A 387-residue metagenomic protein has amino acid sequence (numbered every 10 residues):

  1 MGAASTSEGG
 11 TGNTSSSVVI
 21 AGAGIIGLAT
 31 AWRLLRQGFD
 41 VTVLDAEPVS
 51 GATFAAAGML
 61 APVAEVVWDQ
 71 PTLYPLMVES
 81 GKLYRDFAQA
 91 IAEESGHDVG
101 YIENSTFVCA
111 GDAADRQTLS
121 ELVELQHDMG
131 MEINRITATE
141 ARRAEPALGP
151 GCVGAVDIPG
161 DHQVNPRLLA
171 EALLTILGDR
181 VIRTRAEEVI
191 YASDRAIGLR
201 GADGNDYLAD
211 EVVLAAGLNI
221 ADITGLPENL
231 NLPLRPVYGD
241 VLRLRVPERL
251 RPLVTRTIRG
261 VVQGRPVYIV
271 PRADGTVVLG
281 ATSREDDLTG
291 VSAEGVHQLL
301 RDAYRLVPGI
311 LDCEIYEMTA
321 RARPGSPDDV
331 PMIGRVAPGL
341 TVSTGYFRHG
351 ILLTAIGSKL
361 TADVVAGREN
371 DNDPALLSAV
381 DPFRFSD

Functional and structural regions predicted by a protein language model:
M1-V18, R36: Extreme N-terminal leader/targeting segments of oxidoreductases
S16-T42: N-terminal Rossmann-like FAD-binding beta1-loop-alpha1 element of flavoenzymes
V19-A21, Y207-N219, S358: Short hydrophobic core segments
W32-Q37, A46, M59, H97-Y101 (+1 more regions): Active-site substrate-recognition segment that forms the wall of the catalytic cavity or substrate channel
M59-A144, Y304: Dinucleotide-binding Rossmann-like beta1-alpha1 core, especially the glycine-rich loop that anchors the ADP
P75-V78, C109-T118, V156-A172, G290-G295: Short beta-strand to alpha-helix junction loop
V156-E211: Helical element adjacent to the flavin cofactor pocket in flavoenzyme catalytic cores
V307-D387: C-terminal catalytic lobe of FAD-dependent flavoproteins
